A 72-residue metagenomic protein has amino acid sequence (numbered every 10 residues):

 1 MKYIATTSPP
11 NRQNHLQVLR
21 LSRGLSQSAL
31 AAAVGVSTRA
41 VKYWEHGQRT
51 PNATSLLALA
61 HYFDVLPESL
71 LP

Functional and structural regions predicted by a protein language model:
M1-S22: A short, Lys/Arg-rich alpha-helix, primarily the initiator
N14, G24-L25, P51-T54: Residue-level signal for the short linker/turn that defines the boundary of a DNA-recognition helix
Q17, K42-Y43, N52, L71: Key DNA-contacting residues within the recognition helix of helix-turn-helix
L21, A32, H61: Alpha-helical residues within the helix-turn-helix
G24-Y43: Short alpha-helical DNA-recognition segment
H46: Short, conserved catalytic or interaction motifs in soluble domains
T54-S69: DNA major-groove recognition helix of helix-turn-helix/homeodomain DNA-binding modules
